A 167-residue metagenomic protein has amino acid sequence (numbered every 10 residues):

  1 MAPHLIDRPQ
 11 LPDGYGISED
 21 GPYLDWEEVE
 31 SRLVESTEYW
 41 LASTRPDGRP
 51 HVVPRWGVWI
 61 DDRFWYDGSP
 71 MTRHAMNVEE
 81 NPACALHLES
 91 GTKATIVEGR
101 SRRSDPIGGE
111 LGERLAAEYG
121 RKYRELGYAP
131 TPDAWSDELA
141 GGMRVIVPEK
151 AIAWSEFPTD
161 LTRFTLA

Functional and structural regions predicted by a protein language model:
M1-Y23, K93-A167: Charged, gly/pro-rich active-site loop segments
P12-W40: Short, basic/aromatic recognition patches
G14-G21, M71-G91, E125-L126: Short, solvent-exposed cationic patches
D25-E28, H51-V53, M71, T131-P132: A generic local structural motif
E27, S31, M76, E80 (+2 more regions): Replace "anionic and nucleotidyl ligands
E30-S31, W56, M76, A134-S136: Short secondary-structure boundary/capping segments
S36-P70, M76-V78, C84-L88, I96-R100: Short beta-strand segments
T37-E38, A83, R124, A151: Generic structural signal for secondary-structure transition and capping sites
